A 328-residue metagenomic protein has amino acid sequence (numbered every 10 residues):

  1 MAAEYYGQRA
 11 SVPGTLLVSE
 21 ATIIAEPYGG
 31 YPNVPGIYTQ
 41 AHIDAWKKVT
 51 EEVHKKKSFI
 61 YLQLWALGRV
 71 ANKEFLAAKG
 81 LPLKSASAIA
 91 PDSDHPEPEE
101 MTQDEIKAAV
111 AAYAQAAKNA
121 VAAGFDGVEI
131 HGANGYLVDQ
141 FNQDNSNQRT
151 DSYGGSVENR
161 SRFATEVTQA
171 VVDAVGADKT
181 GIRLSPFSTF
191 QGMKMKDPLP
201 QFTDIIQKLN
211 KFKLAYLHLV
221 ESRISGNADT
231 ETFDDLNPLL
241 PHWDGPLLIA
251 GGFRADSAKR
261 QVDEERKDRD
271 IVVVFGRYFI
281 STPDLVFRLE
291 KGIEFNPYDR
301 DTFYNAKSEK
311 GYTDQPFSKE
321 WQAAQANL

Functional and structural regions predicted by a protein language model:
M1-L328: Flavin-dependent oxidoreductase catalytic cores
